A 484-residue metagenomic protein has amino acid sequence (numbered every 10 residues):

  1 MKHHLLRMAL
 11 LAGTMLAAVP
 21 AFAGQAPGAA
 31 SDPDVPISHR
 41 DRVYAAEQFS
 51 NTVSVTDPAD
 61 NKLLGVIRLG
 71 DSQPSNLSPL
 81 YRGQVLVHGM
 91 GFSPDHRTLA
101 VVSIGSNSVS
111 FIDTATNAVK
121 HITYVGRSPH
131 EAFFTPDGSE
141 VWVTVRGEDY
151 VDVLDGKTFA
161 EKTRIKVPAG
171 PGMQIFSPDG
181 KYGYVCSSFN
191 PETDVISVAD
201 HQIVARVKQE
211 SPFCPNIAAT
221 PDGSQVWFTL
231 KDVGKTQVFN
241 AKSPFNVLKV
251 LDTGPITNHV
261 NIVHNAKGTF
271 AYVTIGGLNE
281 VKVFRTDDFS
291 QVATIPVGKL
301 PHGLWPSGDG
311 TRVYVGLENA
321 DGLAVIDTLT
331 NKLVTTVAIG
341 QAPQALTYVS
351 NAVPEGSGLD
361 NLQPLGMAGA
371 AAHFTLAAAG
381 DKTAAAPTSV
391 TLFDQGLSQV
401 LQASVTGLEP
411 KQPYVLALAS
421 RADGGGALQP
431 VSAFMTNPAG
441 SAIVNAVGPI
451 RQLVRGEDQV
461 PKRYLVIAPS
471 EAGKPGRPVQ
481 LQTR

Functional and structural regions predicted by a protein language model:
K2-F22: Gram-negative bacterial Sec-dependent N-terminal signal peptides
P20-S389, G396, S404, P410-Q412 (+6 more regions): Predominantly soluble domains enriched in secretory-pathway, periplasmic, or organellar proteins
Q412-L418: Short beta-strand segments enriched for Tyr within beta-sheet-rich domains, predominantly fibronectin type III
A419-G425, A472: Change "in extracellular beta-sheet-rich domains … of secreted and cell-surface proteins" to "in beta-sheet-rich domains
Y464-V466, Q482-T483: A short, solvent-exposed, low-complexity linear motif enriched for acidic/polar residues with Pro/Gly/Ser/Thr
L465-P475: Short, exposed beta-strand-loop hairpins at the edges of beta-sheets in extracellular/periplasmic proteins
K474-R484: Short beta-strand elements
